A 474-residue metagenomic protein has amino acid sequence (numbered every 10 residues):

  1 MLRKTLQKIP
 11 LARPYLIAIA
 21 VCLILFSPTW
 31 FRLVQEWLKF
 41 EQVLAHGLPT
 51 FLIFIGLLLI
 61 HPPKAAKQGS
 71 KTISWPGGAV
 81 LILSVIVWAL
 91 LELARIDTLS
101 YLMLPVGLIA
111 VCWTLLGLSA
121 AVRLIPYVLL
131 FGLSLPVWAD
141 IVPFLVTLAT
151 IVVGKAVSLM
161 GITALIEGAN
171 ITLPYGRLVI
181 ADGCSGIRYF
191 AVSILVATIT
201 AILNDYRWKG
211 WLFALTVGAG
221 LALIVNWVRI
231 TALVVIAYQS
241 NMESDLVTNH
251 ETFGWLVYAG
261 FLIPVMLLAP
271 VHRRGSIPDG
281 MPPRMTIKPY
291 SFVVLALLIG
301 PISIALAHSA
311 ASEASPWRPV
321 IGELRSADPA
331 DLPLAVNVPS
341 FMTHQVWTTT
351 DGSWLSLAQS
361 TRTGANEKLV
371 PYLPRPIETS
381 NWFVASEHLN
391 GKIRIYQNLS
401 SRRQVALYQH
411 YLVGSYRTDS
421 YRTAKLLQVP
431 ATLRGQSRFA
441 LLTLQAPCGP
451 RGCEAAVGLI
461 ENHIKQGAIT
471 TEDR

Functional and structural regions predicted by a protein language model:
M1-R474: Hydrophobic N-terminal alpha-helices or hydrophobic patches in metabolic proteins across all domains of life
